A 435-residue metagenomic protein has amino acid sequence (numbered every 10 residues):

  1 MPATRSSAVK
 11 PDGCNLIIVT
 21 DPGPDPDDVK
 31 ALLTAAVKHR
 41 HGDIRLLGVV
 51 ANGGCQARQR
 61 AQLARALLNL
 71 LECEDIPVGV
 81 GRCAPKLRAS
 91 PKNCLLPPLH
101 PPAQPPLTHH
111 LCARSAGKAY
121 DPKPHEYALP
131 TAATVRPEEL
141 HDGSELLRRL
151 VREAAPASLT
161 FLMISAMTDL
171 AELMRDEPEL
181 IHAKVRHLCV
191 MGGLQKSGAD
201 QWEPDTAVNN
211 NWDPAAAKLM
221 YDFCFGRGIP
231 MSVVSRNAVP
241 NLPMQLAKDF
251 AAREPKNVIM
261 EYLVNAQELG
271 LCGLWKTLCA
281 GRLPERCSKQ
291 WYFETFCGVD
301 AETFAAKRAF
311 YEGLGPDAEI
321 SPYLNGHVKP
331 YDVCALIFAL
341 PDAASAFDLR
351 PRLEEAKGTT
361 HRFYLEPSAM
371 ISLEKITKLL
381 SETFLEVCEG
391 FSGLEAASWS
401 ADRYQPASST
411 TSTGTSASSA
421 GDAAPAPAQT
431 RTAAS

Functional and structural regions predicted by a protein language model:
P2-S435: N-terminal acidic, glycine/proline-rich low-complexity segments
